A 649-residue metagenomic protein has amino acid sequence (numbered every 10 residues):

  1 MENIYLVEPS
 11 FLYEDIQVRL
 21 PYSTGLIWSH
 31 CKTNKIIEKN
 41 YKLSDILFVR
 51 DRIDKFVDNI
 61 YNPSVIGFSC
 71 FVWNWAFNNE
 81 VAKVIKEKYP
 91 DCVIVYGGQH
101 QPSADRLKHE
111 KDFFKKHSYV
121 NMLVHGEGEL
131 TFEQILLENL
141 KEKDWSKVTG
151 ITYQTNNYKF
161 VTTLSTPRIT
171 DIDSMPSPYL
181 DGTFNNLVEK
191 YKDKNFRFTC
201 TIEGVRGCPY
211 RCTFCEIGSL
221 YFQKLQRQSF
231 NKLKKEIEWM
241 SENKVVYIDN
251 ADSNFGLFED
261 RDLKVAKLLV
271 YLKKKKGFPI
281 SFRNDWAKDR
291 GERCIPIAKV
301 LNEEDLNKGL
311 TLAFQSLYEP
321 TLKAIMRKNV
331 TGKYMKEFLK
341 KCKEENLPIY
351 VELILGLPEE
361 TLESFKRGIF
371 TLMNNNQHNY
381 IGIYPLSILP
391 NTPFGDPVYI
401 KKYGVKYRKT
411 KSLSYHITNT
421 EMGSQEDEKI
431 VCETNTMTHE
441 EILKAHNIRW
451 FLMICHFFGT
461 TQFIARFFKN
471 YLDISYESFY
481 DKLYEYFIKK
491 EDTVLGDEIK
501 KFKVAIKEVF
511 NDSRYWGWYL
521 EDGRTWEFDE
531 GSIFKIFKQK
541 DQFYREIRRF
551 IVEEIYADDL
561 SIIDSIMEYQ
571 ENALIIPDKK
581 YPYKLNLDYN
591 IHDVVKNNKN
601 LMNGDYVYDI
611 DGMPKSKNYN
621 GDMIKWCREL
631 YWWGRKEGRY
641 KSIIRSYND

Functional and structural regions predicted by a protein language model:
E2-L6, N40, D58, S64 (+1 more regions): Radical SAM enzyme core and accessory elements
I4, V65-G67, K234-A251, G277 (+4 more regions): Conserved C-terminal portion of the radical SAM core fold that forms the substrate/S-adenosylmethionine-binding
Y13-G25: Glycine- and acidic-residue-enriched helix-capping/strand-helix junction motifs
L26-N40: Short helix-loop-beta junction
C31, V81-I85, Y89, L269 (+3 more regions): Hydrophobic positions in alpha-helices of CheY-like receiver
K39-I169: Glycine-rich beta-alpha loop elements in corrinoid/cobalamin-binding modules across cobalamin-dependent enzymes
H109-L130, K299-G309, L372-I381: Structural recognition of alpha->loop->beta junctions
D173-E344, L355: Radical SAM [4Fe-4S] cluster-binding motif and immediate context
